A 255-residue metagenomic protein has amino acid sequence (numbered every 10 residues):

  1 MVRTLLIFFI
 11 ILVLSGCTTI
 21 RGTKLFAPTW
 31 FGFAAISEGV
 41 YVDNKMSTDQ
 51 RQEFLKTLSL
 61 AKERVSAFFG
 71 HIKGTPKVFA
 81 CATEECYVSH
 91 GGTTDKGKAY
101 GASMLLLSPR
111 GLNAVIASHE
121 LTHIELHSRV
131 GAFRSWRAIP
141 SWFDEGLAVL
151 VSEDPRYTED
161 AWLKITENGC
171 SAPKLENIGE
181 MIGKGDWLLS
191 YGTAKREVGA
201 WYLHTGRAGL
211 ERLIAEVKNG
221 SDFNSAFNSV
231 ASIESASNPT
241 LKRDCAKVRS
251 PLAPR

Functional and structural regions predicted by a protein language model:
T4-V13: Sec-dependent N-terminal signal peptides
G22-G32: Short, low-complexity, disordered segments immediately C-terminal to signal peptides in bacterial exported proteins
G32-Q50, A102: Acidic/histidine-rich, surface-exposed loop or edge segments in extracytoplasmic proteins
D49-A102, R110: Auxiliary, metal-adjacent structural segments of Zn-dependent hydrolase domains
G101-S118, A132-P140: Short pre-active-site segment immediately N-terminal to the catalytic Zn-binding motif
I116, R134-R255: Acidic/His/Gly-enriched intrinsically disordered linker/tail segments that often contain short helix/coil "MoRF-like"
T122-V130, S152: Active-site-flanking alpha-helical
